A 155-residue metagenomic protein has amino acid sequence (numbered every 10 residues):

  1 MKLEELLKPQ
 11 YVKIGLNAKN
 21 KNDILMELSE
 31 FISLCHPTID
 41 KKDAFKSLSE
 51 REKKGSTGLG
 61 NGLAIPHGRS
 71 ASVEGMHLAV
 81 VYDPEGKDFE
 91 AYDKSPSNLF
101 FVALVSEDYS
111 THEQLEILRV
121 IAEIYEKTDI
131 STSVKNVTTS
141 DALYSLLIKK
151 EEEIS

Functional and structural regions predicted by a protein language model:
M1-S155: Cytosolic covalent-transfer regions centered on His/Cys nucleophiles that carry phosphoryl or persulfide groups
